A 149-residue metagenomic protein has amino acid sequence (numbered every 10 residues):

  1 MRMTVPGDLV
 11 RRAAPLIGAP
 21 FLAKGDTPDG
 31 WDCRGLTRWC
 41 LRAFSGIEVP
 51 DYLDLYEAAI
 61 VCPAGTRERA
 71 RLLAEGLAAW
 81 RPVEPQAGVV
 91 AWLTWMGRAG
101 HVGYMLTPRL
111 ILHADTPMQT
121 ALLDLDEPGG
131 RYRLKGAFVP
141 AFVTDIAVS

Functional and structural regions predicted by a protein language model:
M1-P28, T37: N-terminal intrinsically disordered, low-complexity, charge/repeat-rich segments that act as generic
R2-V10, L53-E127, P140, D145: ...with weaker cross-activation on analogous glycine-rich loops/strands in unrelated enzymes
P15, R38-W39, V90, H113: Generic detector of well-ordered secondary structure
P15, R42-A43, Y104: Solvent-exposed polar/charged
P20-G35, W39-P85, K135: Catalytic cysteine-centered active-site loop
E127-R133: Ligand-binding grooves and catalytic loops that recognize ribose/phosphate and carbohydrate rings, and esterified lipid
R133-S149: Intrinsically disordered, low-complexity linker and terminal regions at domain boundaries
